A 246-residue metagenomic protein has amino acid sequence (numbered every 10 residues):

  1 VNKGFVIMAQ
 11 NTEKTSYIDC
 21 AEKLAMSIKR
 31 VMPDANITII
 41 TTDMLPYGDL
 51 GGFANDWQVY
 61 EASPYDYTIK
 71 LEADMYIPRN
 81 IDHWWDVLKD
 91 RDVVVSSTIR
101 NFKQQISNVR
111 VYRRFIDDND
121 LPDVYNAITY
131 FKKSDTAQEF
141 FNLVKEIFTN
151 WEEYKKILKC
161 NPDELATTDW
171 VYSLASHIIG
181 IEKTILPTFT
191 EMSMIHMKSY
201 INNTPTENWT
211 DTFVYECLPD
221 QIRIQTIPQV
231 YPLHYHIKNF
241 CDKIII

Functional and structural regions predicted by a protein language model:
V1-T15, D19: N-proximal low-complexity "stem/linker" segments adjacent to membrane-targeting elements
K3, I7, T42, I77 (+2 more regions): A glycosyltransferase accessory/donor-loop signature
S16-L24, T167-T168: Conserved alpha-helical elements of sugar-nucleotide-dependent glycosyltransferases
E22-S27, N55: Short amphipathic alpha-helix
S27-A35: Short, acidic, metal-binding catalytic loop of nucleotide-sugar glycosyltransferases
A35-L45: A short beta-strand-loop structural module common to alpha/beta enzyme folds
G52-I106: GT-A fold catalytic core of metal-dependent nucleotide-sugar glycosyltransferases, centered on the diacidic
D86-T149: Conserved catalytic core of nucleotide-sugar-dependent glycosyltransferases
